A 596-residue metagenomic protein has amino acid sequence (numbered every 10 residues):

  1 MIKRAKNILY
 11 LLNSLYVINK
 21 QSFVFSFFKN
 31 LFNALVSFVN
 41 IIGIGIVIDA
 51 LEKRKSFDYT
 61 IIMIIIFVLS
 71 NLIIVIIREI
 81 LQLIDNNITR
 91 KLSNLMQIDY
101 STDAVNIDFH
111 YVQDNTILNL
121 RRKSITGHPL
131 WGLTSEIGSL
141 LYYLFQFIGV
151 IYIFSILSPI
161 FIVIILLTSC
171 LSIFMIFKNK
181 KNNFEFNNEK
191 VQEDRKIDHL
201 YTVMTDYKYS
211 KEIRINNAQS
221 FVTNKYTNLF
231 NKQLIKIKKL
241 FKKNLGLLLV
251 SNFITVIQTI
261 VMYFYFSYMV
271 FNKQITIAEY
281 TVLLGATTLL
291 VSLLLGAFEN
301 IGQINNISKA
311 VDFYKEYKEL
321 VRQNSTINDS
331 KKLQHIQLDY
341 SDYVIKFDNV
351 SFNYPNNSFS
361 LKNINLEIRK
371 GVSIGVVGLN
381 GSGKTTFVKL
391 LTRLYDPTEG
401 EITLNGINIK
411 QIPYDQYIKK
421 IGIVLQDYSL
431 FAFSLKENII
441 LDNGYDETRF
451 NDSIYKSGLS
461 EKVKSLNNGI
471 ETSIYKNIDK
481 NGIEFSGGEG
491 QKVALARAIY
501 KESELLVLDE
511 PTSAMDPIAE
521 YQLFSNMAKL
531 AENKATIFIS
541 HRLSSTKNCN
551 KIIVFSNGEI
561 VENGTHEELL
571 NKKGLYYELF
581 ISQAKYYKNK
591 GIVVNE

Functional and structural regions predicted by a protein language model:
M1-S37, T60-I62, L81-D85, D114-I148 (+7 more regions): Membrane-integrated ABC transporters
V17, K123-E136, E185-Q192, T202-T205 (+5 more regions): An intracellular "coupling" helix at the cytosolic face of ABC transporter transmembrane type-1 domains
V24-I77, Y152-N183, V261-F264, K273-A278 (+2 more regions): Transmembrane helix-loop-helix hairpins at lipid-water interfaces of multipass membrane proteins, especially the type-1
L83-I98, T102, I165-K208, N224 (+4 more regions): Cytoplasmic coupling helices
A218, M262, L283-L320: Cytosolic ends of transmembrane helices, especially the final helix of ABC transmembrane type-1 domains
T392: Helix-to-loop junction immediately C-terminal to a conserved catalytic motif
S460-V493, E502, Y586-E596: ABC-fold ATPase nucleotide-binding domain signature/coupling loops
G469, S525, R542, K547-E596: C-terminal portion of ABC ATPase nucleotide-binding domains
